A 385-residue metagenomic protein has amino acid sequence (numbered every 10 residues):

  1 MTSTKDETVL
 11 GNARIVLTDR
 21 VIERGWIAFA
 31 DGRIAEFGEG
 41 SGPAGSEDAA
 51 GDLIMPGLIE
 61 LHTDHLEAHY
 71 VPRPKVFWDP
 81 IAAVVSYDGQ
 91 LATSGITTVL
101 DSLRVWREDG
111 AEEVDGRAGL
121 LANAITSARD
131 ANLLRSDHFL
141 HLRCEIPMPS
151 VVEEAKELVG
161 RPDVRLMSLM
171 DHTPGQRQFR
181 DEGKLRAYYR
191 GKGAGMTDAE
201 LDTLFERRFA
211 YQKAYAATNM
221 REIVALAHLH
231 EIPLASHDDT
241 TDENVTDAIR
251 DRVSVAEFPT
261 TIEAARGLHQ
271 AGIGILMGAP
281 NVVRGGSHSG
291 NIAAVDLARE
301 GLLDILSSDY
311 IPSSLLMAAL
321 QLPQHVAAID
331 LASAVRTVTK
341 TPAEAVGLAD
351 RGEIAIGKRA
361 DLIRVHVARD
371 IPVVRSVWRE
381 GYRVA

Functional and structural regions predicted by a protein language model:
M1-P43: N-terminal metal-binding scaffold of metallo-dependent hydrolase/deaminase domains
A13, G32, G51, G95 (+1 more regions): Glycine-centered positions in the ABC transporter ATPase nucleotide-binding domain
A49-L121: Metal-associated gating/positioning segment near the N- to mid-region
I59-L61, V99-D101, H138-L142, R165-D171 (+4 more regions): Hydrophobic faces of well-ordered beta-strands that scaffold small-molecule active sites in alpha/beta enzyme cores
W106-D239, D309: Metal-coordinating catalytic core of metallo-dependent amide/deamination hydrolases
L142-E153, D239-E243, D247, V255-E257 (+1 more regions): Active-site glycine- and acidic-residue-rich loops that bind and position anionic ligands or nucleotide-like cofactors
R161-R165, A248-V255, Q270-L276, G301-D304: Glycine-enriched alpha-helix->loop->beta-strand junction motifs that scaffold or abut catalytic
A271-N281, G285-H366: His/Asp/Glu-enriched, well-ordered alpha-helical/loop segment that forms or immediately abuts the divalent-metal
